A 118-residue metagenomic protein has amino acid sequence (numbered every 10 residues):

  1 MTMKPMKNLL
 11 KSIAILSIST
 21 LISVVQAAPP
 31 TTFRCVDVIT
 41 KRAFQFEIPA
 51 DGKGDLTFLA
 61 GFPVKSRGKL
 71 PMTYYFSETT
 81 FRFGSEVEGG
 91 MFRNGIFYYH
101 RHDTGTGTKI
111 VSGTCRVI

Functional and structural regions predicted by a protein language model:
M3-S17: Bacterial N-terminal signal peptides that target proteins for export
I15, I22-V25: Cleavable N-terminal signal peptides
P30-T57, G84-R93: Short, solvent-exposed loop/hinge segments that bridge or flank secondary-structure elements
C35, F76, F81-F83, F97-Y99 (+1 more regions): Residue-level detection of beta-strand scaffold positions
K41, F62-F92: Contiguous, well-ordered beta-strand patches that form the walls/edges of small beta-barrel/beta-sandwich domains
R42-R67, F97-G107: N-terminal glycine/threonine-rich, aromatic-flanked beta-hairpin/loop signature
G105-I118: Edge beta-strand at a domain terminus
